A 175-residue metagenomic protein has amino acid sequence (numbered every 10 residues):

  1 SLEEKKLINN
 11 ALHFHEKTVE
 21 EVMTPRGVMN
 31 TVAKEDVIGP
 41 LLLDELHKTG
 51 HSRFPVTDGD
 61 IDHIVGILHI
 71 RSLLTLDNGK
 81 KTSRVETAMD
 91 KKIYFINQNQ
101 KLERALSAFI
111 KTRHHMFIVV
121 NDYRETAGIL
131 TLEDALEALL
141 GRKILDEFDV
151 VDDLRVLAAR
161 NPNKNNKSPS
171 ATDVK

Functional and structural regions predicted by a protein language model:
S1-K175: Soluble cytosolic regulatory domains appended to membrane proteins
